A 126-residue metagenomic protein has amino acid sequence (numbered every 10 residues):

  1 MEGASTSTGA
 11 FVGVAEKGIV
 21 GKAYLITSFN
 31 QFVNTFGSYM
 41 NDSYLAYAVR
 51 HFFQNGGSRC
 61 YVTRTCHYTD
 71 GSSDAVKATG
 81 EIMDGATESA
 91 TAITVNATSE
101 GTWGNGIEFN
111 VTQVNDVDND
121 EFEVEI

Functional and structural regions predicted by a protein language model:
M1-I126: Surface-exposed assembly/interface segments
